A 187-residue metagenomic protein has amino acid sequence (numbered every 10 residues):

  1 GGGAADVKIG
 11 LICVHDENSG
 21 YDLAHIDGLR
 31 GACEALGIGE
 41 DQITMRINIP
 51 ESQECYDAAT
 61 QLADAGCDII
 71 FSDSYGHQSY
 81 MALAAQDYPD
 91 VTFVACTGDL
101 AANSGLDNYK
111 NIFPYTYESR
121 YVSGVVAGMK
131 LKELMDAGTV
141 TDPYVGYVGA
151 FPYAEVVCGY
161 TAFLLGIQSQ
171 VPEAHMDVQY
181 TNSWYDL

Functional and structural regions predicted by a protein language model:
G1-V7: Short, low-complexity disordered leader/linker segments with a strong preference for bacterial N-terminal type II
V7-K8, I38-Q42, A65-D68, Y88-T92 (+2 more regions): Loop/turn elements at helix/coil->beta-strand transitions in domains of secreted/extracellular proteins
K8-G28, A32, L36, M45-C55 (+2 more regions): Extracytoplasmic "Venus flytrap"
L11-I12, D64-Y75, T92-C96: Periplasmic-binding protein-like
V14-S19, C67, N108-Y117, G146-A154 (+1 more regions): Second-shell loop/turn segments in exported
L29, R120-V178: An alpha-beta-alpha
Q42-A63, N182-L187: Structural motif
Q86-F113: Flexible loop/hinge segments that line or gate small-molecule binding clefts
